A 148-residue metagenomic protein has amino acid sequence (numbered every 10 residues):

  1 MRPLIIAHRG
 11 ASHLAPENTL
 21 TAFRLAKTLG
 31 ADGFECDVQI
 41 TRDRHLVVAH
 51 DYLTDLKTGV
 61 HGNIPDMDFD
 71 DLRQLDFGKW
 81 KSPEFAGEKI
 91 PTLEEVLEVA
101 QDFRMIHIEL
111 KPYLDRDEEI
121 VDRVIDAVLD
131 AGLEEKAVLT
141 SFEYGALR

Functional and structural regions predicted by a protein language model:
M1-R148: Phosphate-group recognition and catalysis centered on beta-loop-alpha active-site segments
